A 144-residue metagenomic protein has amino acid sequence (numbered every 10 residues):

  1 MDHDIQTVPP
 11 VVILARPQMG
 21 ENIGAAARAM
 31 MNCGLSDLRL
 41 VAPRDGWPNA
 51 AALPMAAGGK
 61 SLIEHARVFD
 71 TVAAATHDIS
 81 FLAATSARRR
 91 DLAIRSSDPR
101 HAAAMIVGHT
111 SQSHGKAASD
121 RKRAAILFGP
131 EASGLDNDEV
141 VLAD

Functional and structural regions predicted by a protein language model:
M1-D144: Post-transcriptional modification and biogenesis factors for structured RNAs of the translation apparatus
